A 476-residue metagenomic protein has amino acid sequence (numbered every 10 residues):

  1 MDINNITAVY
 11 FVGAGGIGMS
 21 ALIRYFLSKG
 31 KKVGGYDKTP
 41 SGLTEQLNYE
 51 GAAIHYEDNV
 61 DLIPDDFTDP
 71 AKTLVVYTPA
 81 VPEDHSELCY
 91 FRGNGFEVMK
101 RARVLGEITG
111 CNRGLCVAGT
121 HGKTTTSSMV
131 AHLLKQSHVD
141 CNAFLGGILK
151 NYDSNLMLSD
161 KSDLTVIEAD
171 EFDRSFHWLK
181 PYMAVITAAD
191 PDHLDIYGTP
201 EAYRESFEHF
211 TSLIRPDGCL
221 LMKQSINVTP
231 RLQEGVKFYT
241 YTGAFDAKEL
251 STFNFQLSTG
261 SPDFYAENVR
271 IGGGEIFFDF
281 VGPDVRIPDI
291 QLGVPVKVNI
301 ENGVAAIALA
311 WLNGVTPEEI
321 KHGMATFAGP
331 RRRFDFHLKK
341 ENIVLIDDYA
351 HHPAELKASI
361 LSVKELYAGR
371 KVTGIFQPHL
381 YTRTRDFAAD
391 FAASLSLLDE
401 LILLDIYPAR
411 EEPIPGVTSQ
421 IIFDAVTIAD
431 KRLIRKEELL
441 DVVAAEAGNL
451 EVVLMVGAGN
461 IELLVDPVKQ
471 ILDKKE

Functional and structural regions predicted by a protein language model:
M1-K100, V104, C219, L250-G260 (+2 more regions): N-terminal leader/targeting and accessory segments in enzymes
D2-A8, G18, Y25, K29 (+2 more regions): Nucleotide phosphate-binding/pyrophosphate-handling subdomain across enzymes that bind or process nucleotide phosphates
A8-V9, V75, L115, C141 (+3 more regions): Conserved hydrophobic helix-helix packing surfaces used for dimerization/oligomerization
Y25-K31, L62-F67, P79-Q224, V228-K237 (+4 more regions): Phosphate-binding loop of NTP-binding sites
K31-K38, L220-Q224, T373-F376, L398-P408: Short internal beta-strands
T68-L74, D163, N449-E451: Short acidic/histidine-rich motifs immediately flanking catalytic phosphotransfer sites in two-component signaling
P230, V236, A247-S261, G448-N449 (+1 more regions): Short, basic, low-complexity termini and linkers enriched in Ser/Thr/Gly/Pro that act as targeting/leader peptides
A392-L450: C-terminal helical cap/extension that packs against the catalytic core of soluble nucleotide-cofactor enzymes
